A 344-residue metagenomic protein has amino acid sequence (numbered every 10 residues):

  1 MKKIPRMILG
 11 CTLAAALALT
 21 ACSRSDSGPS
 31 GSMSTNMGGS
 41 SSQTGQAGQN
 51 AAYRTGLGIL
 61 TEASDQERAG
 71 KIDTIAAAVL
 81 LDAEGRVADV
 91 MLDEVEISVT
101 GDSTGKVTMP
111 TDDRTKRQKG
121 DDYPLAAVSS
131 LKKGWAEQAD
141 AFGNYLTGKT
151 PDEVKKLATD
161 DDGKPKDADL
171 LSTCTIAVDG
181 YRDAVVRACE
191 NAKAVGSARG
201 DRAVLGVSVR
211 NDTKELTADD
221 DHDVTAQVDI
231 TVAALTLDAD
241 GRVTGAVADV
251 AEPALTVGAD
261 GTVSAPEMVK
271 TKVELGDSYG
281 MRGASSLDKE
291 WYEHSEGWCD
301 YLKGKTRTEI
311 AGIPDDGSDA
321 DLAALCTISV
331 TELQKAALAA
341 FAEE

Functional and structural regions predicted by a protein language model:
M1-C11: Bacterial N-terminal signal peptides that target proteins for export
I4-P5, C22-R24: Intrinsically disordered, compositionally biased charged tails
I8, G28, G38-S40, E84 (+1 more regions): Intrinsic disorder/low-complexity detector
L17-A21: C-terminal motif of bacterial Sec signal peptides marking the signal peptidase cleavage site
S23-A47: Short, low-complexity, disordered segments immediately C-terminal to signal peptides in bacterial exported proteins
G45-E344: Active-site- and interface-proximal helix/loop "cap" or "latch" segments in soluble metabolic and energy-transducing
